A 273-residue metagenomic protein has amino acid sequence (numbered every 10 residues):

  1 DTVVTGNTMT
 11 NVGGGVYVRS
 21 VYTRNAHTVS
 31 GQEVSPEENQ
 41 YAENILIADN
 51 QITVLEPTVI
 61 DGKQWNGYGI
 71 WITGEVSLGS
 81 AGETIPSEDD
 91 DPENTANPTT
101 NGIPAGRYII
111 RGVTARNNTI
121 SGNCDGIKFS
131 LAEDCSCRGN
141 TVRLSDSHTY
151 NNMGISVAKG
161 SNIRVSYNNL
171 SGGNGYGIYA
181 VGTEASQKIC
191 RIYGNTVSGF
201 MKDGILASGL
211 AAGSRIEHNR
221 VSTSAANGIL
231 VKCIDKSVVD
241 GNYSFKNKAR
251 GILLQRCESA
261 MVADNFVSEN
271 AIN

Functional and structural regions predicted by a protein language model:
D1-R24, E37-V76, F266: Hydrophobic, aliphatic-enriched repeat segments that assemble into extended interaction scaffolds in large eukaryotic
D1-V4, V21, E37, Y41-A42 (+22 more regions): Parallel beta-helix/beta-solenoid
M9-R19, E56-Y68, A81, N123-L131 (+7 more regions): Short glycine/acidic-rich loop motifs that flank beta-strands on beta-rich extracellular proteins
G15-R19, G69-T73, Y167, G177-Y179 (+6 more regions): Ordered hydrophobic segments in well-structured contexts
Y22-Y41, P57-N66, E75-I109, S147-Y150 (+1 more regions): Intrinsically disordered, low-complexity Ser/Thr- and acidic-rich flexible linkers and loops, especially at boundaries
S77-T95, T99, T141, S145-H148 (+5 more regions): Acidic, glycine- and Ser/Thr-rich low-complexity intrinsically disordered tracts in extracellular/secreted proteins
